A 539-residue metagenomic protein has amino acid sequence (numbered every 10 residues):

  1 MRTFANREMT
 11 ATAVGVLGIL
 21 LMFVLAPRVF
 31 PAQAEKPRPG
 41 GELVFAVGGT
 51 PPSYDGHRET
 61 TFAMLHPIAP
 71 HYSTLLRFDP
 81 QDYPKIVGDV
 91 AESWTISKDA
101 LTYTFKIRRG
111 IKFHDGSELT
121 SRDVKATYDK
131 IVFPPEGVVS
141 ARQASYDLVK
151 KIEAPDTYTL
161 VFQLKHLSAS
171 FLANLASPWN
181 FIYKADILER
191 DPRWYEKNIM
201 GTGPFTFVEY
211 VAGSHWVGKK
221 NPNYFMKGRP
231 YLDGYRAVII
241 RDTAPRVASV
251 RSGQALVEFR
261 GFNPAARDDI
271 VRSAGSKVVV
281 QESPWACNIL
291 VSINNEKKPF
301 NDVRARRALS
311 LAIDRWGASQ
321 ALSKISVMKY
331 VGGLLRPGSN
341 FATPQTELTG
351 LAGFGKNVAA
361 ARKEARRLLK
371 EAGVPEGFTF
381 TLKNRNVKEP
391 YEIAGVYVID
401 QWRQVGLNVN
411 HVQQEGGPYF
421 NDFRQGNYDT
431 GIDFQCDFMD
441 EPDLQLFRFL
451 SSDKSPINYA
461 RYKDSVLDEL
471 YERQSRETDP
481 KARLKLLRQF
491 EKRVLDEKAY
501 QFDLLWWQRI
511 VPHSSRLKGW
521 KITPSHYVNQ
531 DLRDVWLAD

Functional and structural regions predicted by a protein language model:
R28, Q33, K106, S140-D186 (+1 more regions): Surface-exposed binding/hinge segments that line and control ligand-binding clefts or catalytic entry sites
F30-A32, K36, R304, G353-V358 (+3 more regions): Extracytoplasmic/peripheral linker and loop segments enriched in polar/acidic and small residues with frequent Thr/Pro
A46-K98, D129, N198-T202: N-terminal lobe/hinge region of extracytoplasmic solute-binding protein
E59, G275, G333, N340-F341 (+3 more regions): Acidic-aromatic pocket-rim loops
R77-Q81, A176-P230, G234, D242 (+2 more regions): Gly/Pro-rich hinge or "lid" segments in bacterial periplasmic/extracellular proteins
P134, K151-I152, V208-K219, R236-K297 (+3 more regions): Extracellular/periplasmic solute-recognition and catalytic clefts
K329-K370, K388-Y391: Structural transition elements
V511-D539: Long beta-strand-rich cores associated with HINT superfamily self-processing modules
